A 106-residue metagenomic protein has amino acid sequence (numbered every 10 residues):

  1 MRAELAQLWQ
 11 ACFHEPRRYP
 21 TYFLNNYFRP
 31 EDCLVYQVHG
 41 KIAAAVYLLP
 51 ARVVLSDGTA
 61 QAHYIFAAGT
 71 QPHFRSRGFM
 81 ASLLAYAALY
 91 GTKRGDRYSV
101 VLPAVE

Functional and structural regions predicted by a protein language model:
M1-P50, D57-Y64: Short amphipathic alpha-helix that is part of the acyltransferase structural core
N25, R75-S76: A generic structural signal for short
P30, T59-A62, R77, A81 (+1 more regions): Generic alpha-helical scaffold signal
G40, Y90-G95: Secondary-structure boundary elements
A51-V53, H73, E106: Short coil/turn motifs at secondary-structure junctions
T70, S76-T92, V101: Conserved acetyl-CoA-binding loop-helix of GNAT-fold acetyltransferases
R97-E106: Conserved beta-strand-loop-alpha-helix junction that forms the acyl-donor binding cleft
